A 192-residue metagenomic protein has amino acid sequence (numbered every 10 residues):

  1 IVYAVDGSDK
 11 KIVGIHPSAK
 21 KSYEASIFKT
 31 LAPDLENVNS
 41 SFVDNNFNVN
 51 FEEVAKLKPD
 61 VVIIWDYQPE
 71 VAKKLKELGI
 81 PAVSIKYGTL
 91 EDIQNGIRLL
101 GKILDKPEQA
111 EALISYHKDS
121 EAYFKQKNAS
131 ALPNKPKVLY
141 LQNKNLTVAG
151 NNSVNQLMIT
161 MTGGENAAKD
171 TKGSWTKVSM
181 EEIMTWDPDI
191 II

Functional and structural regions predicted by a protein language model:
V2-A55, V61: A short, structured surface patch at a secondary-structure boundary
G14, V62, P136-L141, I191: Short hydrophobic beta-strand segments
I15-H16, I63-W65, V83-T89: Short beta-strand elements of ligand-binding domains
V38-F51, G88, T171-M180: Short helix-initiation/N-cap motifs at beta->coil->alpha
V43, F51-I64, I80, M180-I192: Proline-aspartate-enriched helix->loop->beta-strand connector
V71-T147, E165-K172, K177, W186: Extracytoplasmic substrate-binding proteins
N155-A167: Short helix-loop-beta junction
